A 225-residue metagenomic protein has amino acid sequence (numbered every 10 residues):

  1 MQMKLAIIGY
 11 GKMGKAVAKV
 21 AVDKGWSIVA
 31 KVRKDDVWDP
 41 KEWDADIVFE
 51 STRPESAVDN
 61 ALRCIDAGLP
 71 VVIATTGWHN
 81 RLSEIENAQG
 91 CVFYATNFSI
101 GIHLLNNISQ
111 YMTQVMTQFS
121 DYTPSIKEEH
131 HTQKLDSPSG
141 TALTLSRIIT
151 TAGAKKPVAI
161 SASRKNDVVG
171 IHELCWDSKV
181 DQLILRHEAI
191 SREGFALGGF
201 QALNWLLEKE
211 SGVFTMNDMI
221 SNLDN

Functional and structural regions predicted by a protein language model:
K4-I7, K12-E42, R53-E55, S120-N225: C-terminal substrate-binding/catalytic lobe of Rossmann-fold NAD(P)-dependent oxidoreductases
V22, I65, E86: Anion (oxyanion) recognition and catalysis
A45, N87-A95, S178-L185: Glycine/charged-rich beta-loop-alpha catalytic/anionic-binding loops adjacent to active sites
V48-F49, V72: N-terminal Rossmann-like NAD(P) cofactor-binding module of classical short-chain dehydrogenase/reductase
E55, L62, T75-A95, I100-M112: Rossmann-fold NAD(P)-binding glycine/threonine-rich loop
V58, L62-D66, N106, Q110-T113 (+2 more regions): Amphipathic, non-transmembrane alpha-helical secondary structure
A67-P70, A88-G90: A short helix->loop->beta-strand "cap" motif at the edges of active sites that frequently abuts
Y111-Y122: A charged, well-structured terminal subsegment
